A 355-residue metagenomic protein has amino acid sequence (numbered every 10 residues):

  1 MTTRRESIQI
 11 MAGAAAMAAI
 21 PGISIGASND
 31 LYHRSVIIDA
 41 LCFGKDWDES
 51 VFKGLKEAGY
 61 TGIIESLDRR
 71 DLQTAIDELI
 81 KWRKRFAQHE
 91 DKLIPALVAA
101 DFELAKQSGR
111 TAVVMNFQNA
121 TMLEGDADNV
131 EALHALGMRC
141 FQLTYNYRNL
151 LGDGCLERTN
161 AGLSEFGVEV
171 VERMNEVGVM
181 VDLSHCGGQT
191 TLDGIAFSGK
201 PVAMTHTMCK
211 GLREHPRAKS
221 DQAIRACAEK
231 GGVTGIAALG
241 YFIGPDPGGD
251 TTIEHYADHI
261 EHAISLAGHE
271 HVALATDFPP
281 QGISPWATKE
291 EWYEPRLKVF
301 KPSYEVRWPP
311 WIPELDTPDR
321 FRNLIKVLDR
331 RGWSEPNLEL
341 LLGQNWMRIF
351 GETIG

Functional and structural regions predicted by a protein language model:
T2-N160, E214-G355: N-terminal hydrophobic targeting/anchoring segments and the immediately downstream early-domain regions of hydrolases
M122-E124, A135-R217: Divalent metal-binding pocket/active-site signature
